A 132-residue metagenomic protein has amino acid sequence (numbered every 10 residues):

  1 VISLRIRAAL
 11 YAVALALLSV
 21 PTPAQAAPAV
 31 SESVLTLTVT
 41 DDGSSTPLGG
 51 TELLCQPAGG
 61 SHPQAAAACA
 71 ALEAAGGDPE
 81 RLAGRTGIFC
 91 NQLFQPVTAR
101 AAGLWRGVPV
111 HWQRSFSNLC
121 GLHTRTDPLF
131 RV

Functional and structural regions predicted by a protein language model:
V1-A102, V108-V132: N- and C-terminal low-complexity/disordered segments
